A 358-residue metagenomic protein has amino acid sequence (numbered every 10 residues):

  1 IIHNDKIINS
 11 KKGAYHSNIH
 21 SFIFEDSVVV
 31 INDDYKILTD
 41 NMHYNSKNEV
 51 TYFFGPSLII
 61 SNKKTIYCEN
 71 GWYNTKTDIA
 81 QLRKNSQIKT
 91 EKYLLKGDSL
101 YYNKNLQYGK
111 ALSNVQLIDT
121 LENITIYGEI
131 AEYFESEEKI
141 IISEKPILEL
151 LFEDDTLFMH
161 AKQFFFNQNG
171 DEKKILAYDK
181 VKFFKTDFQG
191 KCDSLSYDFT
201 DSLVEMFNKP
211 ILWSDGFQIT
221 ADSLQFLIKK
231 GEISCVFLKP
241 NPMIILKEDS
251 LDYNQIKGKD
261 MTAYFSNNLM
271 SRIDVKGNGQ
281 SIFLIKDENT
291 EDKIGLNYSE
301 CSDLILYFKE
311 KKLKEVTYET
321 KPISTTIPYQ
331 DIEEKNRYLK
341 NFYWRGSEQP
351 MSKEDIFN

Functional and structural regions predicted by a protein language model:
I1-N358: Mature-chain termini and adjacent capping regions
